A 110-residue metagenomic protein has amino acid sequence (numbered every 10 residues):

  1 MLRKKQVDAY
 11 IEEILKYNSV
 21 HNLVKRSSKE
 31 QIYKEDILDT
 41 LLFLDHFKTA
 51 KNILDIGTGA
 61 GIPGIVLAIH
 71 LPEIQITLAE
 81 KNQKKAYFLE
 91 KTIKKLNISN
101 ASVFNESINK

Functional and structural regions predicted by a protein language model:
M1-A50, K84-Y87, K91-A101: Class I SAM-dependent transferase core
L41-K110: Conserved SAM/SAH cofactor-binding pocket of Class I
